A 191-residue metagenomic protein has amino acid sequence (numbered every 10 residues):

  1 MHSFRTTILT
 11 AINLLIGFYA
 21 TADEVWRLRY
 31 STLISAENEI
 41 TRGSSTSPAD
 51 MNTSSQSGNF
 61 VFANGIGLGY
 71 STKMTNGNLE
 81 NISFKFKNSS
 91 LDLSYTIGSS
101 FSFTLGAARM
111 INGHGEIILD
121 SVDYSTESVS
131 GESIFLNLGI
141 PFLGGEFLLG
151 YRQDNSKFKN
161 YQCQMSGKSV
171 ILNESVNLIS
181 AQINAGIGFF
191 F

Functional and structural regions predicted by a protein language model:
M1-V25: Cleavable N-terminal export/targeting peptides
A20-I82, G188-F190: Short glycine/proline- and aromatic-enriched beta-strand/turn motifs that initiate or cap beta-hairpins
A20-W26, F60-A63, Y95-F103, I140-F147: Short loop/turn motifs that connect adjacent beta-strands in outer-membrane beta-barrel proteins
W26-T32, I66-Y70, F103-A107, L136-L138 (+2 more regions): Membrane-embedded beta-strand positions of outer-membrane beta-barrel proteins
A36-M51, S71-S89, I111-S130, K157-V176: Flexible, solvent-exposed loop segments that connect beta-strands
N52-N59, N64, K87-L93, E132-L136 (+1 more regions): Hydrophobic, lipid-facing positions within transmembrane beta-strands of outer-membrane proteins
E80-S83, S99-S100, L143, S180: Solvent-exposed loop/turn segments connecting transmembrane beta-strands in outer-membrane beta-barrel proteins
F142, N177-F191: Outer-membrane beta-barrel "beta-signal"
